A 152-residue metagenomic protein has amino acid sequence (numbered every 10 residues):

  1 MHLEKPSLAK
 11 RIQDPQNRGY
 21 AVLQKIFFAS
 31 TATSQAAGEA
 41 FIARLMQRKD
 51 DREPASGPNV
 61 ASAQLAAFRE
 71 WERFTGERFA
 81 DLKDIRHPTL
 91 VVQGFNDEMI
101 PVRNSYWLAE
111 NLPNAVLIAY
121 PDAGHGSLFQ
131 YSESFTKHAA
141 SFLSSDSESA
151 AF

Functional and structural regions predicted by a protein language model:
M1-G19: Flexible "cap/lid" loop of the alpha/beta hydrolase fold
H2-L8, E110, S134-K137: Short, hinge-like loop/turn segments at secondary-structure boundaries
A21-G76, D81: Conserved alpha/beta-hydrolase catalytic His-Asp/Glu region
E72, N96-I100: Acidic catalytic loop of the alpha/beta-hydrolase fold
R78, H87, P101-E110: Short alpha-helix in the alpha/beta-hydrolase fold that links the catalytic acid
A80, I100, Q130: Residue-level signal for the nucleotide or nucleotide-sugar donor/cofactor binding architecture
I85, V91-Q93, D97: Short beta-strand/loop motif that positions the catalytic acidic residue of the alpha/beta-hydrolase fold
N114-F152: Catalytic active-site module of serine/aspartate enzymes centered on a nucleophile-bearing elbow/loop
